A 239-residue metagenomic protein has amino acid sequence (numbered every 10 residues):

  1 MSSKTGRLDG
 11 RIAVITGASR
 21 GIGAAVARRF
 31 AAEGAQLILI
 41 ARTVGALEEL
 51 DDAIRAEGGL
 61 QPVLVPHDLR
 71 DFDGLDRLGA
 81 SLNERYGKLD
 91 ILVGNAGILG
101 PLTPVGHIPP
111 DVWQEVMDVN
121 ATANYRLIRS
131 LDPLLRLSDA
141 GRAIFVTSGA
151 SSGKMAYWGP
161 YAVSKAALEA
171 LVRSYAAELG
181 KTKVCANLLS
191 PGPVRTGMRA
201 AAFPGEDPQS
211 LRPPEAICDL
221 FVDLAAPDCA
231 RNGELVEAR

Functional and structural regions predicted by a protein language model:
R11, G59-L60, K88-L89, L135-G149 (+2 more regions): Active-site loop of short-chain dehydrogenase/reductase
I12, S19-R20: Conserved glycine-rich cofactor-binding loop
E33-L50: Conserved glycine-rich Rossmann-like NAD(P)H-binding loop of the short-chain dehydrogenase/reductase
G45, P66-R77, P110: The beta1-alpha1 cofactor-binding region of Rossmann-like NAD(H)/NADP(H)-dependent oxidoreductases
I98, P110, R136, G141-K181 (+1 more regions): Catalytic loop of short-chain dehydrogenase/reductase
T103-V105, P109-Q114: Substrate-binding pocket helix/loop in short-chain dehydrogenase/reductase
K181, L188-L189, T196, G205-R239: C-terminal helical subdomain
